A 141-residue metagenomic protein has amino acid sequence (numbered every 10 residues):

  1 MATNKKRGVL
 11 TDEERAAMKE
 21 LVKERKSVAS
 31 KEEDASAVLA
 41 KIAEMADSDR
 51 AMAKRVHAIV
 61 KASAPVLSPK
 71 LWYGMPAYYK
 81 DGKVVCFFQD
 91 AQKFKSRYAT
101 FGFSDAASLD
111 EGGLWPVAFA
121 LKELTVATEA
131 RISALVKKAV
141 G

Functional and structural regions predicted by a protein language model:
M1-G141: Charge-dense, helix-prone N-terminal extensions
